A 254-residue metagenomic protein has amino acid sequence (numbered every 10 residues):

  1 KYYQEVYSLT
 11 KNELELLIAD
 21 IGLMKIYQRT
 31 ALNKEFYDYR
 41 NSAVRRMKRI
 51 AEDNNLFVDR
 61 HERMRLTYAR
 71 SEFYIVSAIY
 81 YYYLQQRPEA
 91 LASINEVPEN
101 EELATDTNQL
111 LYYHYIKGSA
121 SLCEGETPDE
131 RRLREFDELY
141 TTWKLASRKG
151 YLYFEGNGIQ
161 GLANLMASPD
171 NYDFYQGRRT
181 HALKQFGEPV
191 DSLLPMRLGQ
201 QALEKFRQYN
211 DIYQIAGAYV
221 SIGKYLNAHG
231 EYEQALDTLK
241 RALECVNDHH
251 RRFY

Functional and structural regions predicted by a protein language model:
Y3, Y7-T10, Y27, M47 (+8 more regions): Eukaryotic all-alpha helical interaction scaffolds
Y7, K11-L14, V58, R65 (+4 more regions): Structural signature of alpha-solenoid helical repeat scaffolds
E13, N33, R87, D129-R132 (+4 more regions): TPR-repeat structural position
L14, H61, L66-Y68, N108-L110 (+4 more regions): Residue signature of alpha-solenoid helical repeat architecture, marking inter-repeat boundaries and helix-start
I18, R65-E72, Y112-H114, S119 (+3 more regions): Residue register of alpha-helical TPR repeats
F36, A90, R132-E135, P195 (+1 more regions): Single-residue signature of alpha-solenoid repeat helices
